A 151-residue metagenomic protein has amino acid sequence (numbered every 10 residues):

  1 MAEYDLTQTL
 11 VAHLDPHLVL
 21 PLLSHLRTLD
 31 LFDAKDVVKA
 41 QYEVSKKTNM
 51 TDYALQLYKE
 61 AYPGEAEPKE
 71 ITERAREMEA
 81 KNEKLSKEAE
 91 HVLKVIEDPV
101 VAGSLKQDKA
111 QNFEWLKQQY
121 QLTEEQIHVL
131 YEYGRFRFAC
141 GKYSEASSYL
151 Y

Functional and structural regions predicted by a protein language model:
M1-Y151: Extended alpha-helical scaffold regions
